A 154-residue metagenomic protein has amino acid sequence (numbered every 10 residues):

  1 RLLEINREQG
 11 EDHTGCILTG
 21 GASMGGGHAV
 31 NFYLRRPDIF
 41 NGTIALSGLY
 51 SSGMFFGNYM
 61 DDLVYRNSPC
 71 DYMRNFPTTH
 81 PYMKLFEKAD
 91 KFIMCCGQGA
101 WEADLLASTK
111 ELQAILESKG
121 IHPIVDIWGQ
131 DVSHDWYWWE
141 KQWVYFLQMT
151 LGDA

Functional and structural regions predicted by a protein language model:
R1-A154: Non-catalytic cap/lid and distal C-terminal segments of serine-dependent acyl enzymes
